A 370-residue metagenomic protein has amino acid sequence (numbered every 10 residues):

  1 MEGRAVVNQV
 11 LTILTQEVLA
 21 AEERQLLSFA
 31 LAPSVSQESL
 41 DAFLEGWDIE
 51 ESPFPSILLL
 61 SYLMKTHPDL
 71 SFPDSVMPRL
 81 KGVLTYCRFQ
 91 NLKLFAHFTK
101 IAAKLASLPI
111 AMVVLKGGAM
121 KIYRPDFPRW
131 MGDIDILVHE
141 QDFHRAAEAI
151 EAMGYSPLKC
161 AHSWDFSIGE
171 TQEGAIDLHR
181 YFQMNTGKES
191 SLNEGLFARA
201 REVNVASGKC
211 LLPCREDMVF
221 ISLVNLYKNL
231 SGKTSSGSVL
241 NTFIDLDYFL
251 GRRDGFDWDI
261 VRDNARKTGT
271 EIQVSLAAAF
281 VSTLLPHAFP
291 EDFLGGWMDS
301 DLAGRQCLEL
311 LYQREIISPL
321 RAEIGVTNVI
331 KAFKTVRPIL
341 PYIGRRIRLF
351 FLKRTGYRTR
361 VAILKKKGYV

Functional and structural regions predicted by a protein language model:
E2-G132, V138-V370: Conserved NTP-donor binding/palm subdomain of two-metal-ion nucleotidyltransferases/polymerases, i.e., the charged
